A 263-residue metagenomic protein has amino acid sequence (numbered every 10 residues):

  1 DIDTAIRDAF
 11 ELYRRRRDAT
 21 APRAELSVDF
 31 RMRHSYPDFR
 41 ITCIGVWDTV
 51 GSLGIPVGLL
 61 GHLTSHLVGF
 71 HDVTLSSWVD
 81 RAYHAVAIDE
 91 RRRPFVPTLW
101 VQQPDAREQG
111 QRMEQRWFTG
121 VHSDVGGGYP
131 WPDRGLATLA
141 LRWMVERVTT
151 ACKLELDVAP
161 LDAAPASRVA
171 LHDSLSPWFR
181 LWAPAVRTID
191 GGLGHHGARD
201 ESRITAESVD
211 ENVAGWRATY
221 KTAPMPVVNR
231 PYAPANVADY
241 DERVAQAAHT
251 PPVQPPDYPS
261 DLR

Functional and structural regions predicted by a protein language model:
D1-R263: Active-site- or binding-pocket-proximal scaffold segments within functional domains
